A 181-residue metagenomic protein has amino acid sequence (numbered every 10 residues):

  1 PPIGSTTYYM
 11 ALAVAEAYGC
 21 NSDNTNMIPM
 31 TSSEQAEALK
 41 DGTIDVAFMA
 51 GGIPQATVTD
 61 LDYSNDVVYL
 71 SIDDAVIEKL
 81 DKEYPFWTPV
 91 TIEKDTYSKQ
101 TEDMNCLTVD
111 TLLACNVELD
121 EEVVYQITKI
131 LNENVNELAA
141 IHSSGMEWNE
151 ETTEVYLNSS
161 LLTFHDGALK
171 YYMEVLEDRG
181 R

Functional and structural regions predicted by a protein language model:
P1-D41, N158, L162-G167: Bilobed "Venus flytrap"/periplasmic-binding protein-like clamshell domains and structurally analogous long
P1-P2, L112-E118, T153-L162: Second-shell loop/turn segments in exported
M30, E34, K40-D41, G51-Y69 (+2 more regions): An extracytoplasmic/periplasmic, membrane-proximal ligand-sensing/linker region
L80-P85, Q100-V123: A bilobed periplasmic-binding-protein/Venus flytrap-type ligand-binding module shared by bacterial periplasmic
T96-Y97: Extracytoplasmic loops and strand-loop junctions of Gram-negative outer membrane beta-barrel proteins
